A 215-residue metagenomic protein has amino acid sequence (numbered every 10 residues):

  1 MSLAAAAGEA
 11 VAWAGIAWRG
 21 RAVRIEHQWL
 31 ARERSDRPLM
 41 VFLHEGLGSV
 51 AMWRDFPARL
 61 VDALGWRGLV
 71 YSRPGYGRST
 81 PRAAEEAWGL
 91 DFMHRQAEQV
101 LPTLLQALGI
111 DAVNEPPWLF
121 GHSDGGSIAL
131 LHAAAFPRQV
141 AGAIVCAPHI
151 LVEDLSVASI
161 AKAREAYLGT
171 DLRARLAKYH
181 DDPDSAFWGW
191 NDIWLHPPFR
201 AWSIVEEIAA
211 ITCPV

Functional and structural regions predicted by a protein language model:
M1-G15: An N-terminal hydrophobic leader/cap segment in hydrolases
G20-A31: A short loop-to-beta-strand scaffold at the N-terminal edge of the catalytic core in hydrolase folds
A31-R82: Conserved HGGG/HGGXW glycine-rich cap/lid loop of the alpha/beta-hydrolase fold
V70-P117: Active-site loop/oxyanion-hole signature of alpha/beta-hydrolase fold enzymes
G121-S123: Conserved alpha/beta-hydrolase "nucleophile elbow" surrounding the catalytic nucleophile
S127-A135, V140-T170: Flexible "cap/lid" loop of the alpha/beta hydrolase fold
A166-R200: Mobile cap/lid helix-loop segments that gate and shape the active-site cleft of serine hydrolases
P198-V215: Conserved serine/cysteine hydrolase catalytic core
